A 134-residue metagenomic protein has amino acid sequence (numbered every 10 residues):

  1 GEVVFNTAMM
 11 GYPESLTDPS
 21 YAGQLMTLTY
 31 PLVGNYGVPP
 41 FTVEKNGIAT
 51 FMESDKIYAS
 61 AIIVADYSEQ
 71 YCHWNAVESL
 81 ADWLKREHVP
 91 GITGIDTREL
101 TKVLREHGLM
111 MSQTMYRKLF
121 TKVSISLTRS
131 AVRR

Functional and structural regions predicted by a protein language model:
G1-R134: RNA-binding accessory domains that recognize and position tRNA/RNA substrates
